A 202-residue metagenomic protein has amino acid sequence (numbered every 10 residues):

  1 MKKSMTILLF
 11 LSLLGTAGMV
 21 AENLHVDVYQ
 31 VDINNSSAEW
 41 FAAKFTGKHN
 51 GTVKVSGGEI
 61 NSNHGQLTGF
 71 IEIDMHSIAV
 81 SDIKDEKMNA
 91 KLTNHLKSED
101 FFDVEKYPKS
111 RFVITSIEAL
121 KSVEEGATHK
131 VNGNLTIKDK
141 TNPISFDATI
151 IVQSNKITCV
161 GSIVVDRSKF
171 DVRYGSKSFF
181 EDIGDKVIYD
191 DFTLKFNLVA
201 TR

Functional and structural regions predicted by a protein language model:
M1-S4: Positively charged n-region of N-terminal signal peptides that target proteins for export
I7-T16: Bacterial N-terminal signal peptides
V20-R202: Low-complexity, acidic/polar, glycine-enriched regions of mature
